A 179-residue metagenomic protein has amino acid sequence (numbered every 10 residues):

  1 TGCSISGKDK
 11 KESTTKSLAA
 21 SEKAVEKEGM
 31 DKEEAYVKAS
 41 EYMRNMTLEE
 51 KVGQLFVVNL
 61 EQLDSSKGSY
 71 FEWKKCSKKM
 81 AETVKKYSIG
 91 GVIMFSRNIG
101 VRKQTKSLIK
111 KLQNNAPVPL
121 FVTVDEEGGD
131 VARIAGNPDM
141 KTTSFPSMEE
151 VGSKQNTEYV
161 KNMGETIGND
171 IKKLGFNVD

Functional and structural regions predicted by a protein language model:
T1-G2: C-terminal motif of bacterial Sec signal peptides marking the signal peptidase cleavage site
S6-N45: N-terminal, intrinsically disordered, polar/charged segments of Gram-positive cell-envelope systems that serve as
L18-V25, V58-L60, K85-G90: Generic detector of short, locally flexible boundary/turn motifs and exposed helical patches
D31-S65, K85: Mature N-terminal segment immediately following signal peptide/propeptide cleavage in secreted/periplasmic
E61-C76, A81-D179: Enzymes and membrane/adaptor proteins characterized by extended Gly/Ser/Thr/Asp/Glu-rich, aromatic-dotted
